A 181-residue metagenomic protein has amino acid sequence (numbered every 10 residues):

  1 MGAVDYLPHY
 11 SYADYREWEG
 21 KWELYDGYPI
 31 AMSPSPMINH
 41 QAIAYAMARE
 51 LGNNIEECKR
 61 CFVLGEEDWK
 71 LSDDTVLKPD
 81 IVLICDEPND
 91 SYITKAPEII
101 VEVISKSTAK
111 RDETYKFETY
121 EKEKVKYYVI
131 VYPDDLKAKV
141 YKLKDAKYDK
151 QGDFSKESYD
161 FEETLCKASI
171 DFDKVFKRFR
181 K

Functional and structural regions predicted by a protein language model:
M1-K181: Gly/Pro/Ser/Thr-rich low-complexity, intrinsically disordered segments predominantly at protein N-termini
